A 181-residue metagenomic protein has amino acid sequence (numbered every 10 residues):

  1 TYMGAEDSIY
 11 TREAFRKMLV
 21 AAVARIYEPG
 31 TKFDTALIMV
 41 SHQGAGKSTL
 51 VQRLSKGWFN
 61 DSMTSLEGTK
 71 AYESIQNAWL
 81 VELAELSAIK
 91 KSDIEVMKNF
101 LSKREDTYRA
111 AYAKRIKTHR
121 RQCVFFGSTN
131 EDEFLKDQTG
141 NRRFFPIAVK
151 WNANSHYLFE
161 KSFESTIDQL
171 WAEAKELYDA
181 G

Functional and structural regions predicted by a protein language model:
T1-N77: P-loop NTPase catalytic core of nucleic-acid-dependent motor ATPases
T31-K32, S62-M63, E67-E95, N99-L101 (+1 more regions): Feature primarily recognizes SF3-like P-loop helicase cores of small DNA viruses
